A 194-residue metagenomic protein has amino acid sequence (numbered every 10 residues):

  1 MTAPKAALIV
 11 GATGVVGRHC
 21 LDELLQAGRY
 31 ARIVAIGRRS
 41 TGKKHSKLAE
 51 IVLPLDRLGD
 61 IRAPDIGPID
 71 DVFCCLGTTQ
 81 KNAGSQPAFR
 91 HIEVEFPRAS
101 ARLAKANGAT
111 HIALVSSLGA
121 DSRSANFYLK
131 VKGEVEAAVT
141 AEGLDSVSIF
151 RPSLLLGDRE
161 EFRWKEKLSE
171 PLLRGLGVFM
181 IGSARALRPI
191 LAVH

Functional and structural regions predicted by a protein language model:
T2-R29: N-terminal Rossmann NAD(P)H-binding glycine-rich loop of SDR-like oxidoreductase domains
A6, Y30-R32, T110-H111, S146: Residues at the starts of beta-strands that form the adenosine-phosphate
A7-L8, G42, A49-A106, D121: NAD(P)H-binding glycine-rich loop region in Rossmannoid oxidoreductase-like domains and their noncatalytic homologs
V10, I36, C75-L76, I112-L118 (+1 more regions): SDR active-site strand-loop-helix element
D22, A27, P68, T78-G84 (+1 more regions): N-terminal Rossmann-like NAD(P)+-binding domain of SDR-like oxidoreductases, especially those catalyzing
Q26-R29, S46, I69, S122-H194: Oxidoreductase cofactor-interface core, primarily capturing Rossmann-like NAD(P)-dependent enzymes
A35-G42: Short, polar loop motifs at secondary-structure junctions
A83-Q86, H91-E136, A141-S148: Conserved Rossmann-fold NAD(P)-dependent oxidoreductase catalytic core, especially the SDR/UDP-sugar
